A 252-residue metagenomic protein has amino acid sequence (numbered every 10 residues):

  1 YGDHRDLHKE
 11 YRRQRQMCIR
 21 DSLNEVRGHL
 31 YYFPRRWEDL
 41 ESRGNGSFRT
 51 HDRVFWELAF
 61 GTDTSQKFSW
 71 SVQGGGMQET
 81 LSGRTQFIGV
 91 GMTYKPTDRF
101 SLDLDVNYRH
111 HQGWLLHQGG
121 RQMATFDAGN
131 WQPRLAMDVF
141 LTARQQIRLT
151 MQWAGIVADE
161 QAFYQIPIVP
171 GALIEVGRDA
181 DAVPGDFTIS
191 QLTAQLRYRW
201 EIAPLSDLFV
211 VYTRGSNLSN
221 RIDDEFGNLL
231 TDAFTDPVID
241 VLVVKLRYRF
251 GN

Functional and structural regions predicted by a protein language model:
Y1-I19: Single conserved hydrophobic/aromatic residue that forms the stacking wall/gate of nucleotide- or nucleobase-binding
R13-Q16, R20-N252: Exposed, low-structure sequence patches enriched in small/polar residues
